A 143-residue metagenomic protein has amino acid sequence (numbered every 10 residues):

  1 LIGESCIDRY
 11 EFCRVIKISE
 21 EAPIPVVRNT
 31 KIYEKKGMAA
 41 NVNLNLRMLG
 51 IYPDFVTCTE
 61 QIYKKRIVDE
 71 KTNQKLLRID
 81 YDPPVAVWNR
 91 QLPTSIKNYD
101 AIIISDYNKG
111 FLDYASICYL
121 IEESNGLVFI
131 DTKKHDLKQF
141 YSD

Functional and structural regions predicted by a protein language model:
L1-I16, E21-A22, R28-D143: Ribokinase/PfkB-type carbohydrate-kinase core domain
